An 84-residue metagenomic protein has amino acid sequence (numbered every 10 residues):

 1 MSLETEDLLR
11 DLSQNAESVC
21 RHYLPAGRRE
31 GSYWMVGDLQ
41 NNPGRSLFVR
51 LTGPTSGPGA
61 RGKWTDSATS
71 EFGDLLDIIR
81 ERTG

Functional and structural regions predicted by a protein language model:
M1-G84: N-terminal structured subdomain of primase-like DNA metabolism proteins
